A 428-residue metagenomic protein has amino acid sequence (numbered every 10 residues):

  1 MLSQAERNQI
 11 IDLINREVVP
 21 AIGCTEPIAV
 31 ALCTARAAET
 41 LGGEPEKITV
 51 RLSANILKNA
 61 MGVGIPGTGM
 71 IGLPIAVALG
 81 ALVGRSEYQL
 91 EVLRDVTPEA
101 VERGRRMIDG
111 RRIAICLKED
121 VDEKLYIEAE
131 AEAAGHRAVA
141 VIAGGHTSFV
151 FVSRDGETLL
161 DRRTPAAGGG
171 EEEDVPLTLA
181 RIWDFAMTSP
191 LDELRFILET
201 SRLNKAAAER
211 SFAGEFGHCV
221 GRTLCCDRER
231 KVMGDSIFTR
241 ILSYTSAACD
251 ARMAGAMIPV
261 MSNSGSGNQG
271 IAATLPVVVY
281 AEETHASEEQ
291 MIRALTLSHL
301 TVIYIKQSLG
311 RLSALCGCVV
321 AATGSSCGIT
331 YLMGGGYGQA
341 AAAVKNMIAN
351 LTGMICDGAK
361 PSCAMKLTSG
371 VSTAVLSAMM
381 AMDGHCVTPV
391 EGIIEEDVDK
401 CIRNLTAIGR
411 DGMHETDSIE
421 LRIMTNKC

Functional and structural regions predicted by a protein language model:
M1-I11, G42-I56, S236-G255, S287-I305 (+1 more regions): Acidic-glycine-rich active-site phosphate/pyrophosphate-binding loop
L2, E6-L41: N-terminal signal-anchor module of multipass membrane proteins
L2, I22-T25, A54-I56, A143-T147 (+8 more regions): A structural signal for small-residue-enriched, beta-sheet-centric alpha/beta enzyme cores and oligomeric scaffold folds
P20-R36, I258-L275, G317-V320: Conserved phosphate/anionic-ligand binding catalytic regions in large, soluble enzymes, centered on
A31-D122, I127: Early transmembrane hairpin of solute transport permeases
A38, Y280-R293, I303-S369, M382-P389: Hydrophobic alpha-helical bundle architecture
E44-I48, Y88-L93, A114-C116, L191-L198 (+7 more regions): Flexible, glycine/charged-enriched surface loops at secondary-structure junctions
D109-G255, R422-C428: Signature of multi-pass transmembrane helix bundles
